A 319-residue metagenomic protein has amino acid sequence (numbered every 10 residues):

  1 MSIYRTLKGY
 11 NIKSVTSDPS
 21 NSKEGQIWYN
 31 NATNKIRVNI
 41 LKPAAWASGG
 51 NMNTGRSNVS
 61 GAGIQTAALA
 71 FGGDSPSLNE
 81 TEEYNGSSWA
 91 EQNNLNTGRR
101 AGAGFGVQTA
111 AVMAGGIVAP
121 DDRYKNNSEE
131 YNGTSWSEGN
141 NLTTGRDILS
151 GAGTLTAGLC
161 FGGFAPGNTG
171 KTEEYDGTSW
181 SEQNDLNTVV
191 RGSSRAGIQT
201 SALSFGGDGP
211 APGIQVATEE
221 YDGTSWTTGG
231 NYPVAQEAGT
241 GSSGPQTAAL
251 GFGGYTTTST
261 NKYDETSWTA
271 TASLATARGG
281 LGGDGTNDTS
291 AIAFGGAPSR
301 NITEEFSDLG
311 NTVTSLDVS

Functional and structural regions predicted by a protein language model:
M1-S319: Polar, enzyme-active/binding microenvironments
